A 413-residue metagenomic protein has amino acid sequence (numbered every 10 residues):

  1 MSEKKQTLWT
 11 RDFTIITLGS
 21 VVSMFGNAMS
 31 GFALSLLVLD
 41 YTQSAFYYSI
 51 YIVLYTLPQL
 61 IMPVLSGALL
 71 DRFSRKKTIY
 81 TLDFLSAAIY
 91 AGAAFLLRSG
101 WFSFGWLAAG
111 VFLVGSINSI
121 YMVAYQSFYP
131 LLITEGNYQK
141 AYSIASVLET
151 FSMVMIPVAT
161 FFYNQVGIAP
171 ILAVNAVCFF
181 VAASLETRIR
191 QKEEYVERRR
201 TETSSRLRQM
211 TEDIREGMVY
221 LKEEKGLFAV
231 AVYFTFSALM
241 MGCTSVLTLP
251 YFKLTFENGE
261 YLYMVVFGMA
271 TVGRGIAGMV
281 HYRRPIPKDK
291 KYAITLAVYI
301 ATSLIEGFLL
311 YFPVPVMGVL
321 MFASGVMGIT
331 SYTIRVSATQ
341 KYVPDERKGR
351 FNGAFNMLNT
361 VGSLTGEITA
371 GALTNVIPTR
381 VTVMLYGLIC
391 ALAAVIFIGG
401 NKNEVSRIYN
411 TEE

Functional and structural regions predicted by a protein language model:
M1-F13, K192-V232: Juxtamembrane intracellular "pre-TM" segments in multi-pass secondary transporters
T14-G31, I52-L70, S74-I89, W106-Y163 (+6 more regions): Substrate-agnostic recognition of the 12-TM MFS/MFS-like secondary transporter fold
V21, A33, V166-A173, D213-G278: A single, central transmembrane helix in multi-pass transporters
A33-P58: Extracellular/periplasmic helix-loop-helix junction of adjacent transmembrane segments in MFS-like secondary
S35-Y41, A94-R98, V154-V174, L254-T255 (+1 more regions): Transmembrane alpha-helix termini and helix-breaking/packing motifs in multi-pass membrane transporters
I61-V64, R72, K76-T78, L82 (+1 more regions): C-terminal transmembrane bundle of multi-pass solute transporters/carriers
F95-G110, L309-M321: Helix-loop junctions at membrane interfaces in 12-TM secondary transporters
S127, L131, L172-T203, G399-T411: Helix-loop junctions on the cytosolic side of multi-pass membrane transporters, especially the intracellular loop
